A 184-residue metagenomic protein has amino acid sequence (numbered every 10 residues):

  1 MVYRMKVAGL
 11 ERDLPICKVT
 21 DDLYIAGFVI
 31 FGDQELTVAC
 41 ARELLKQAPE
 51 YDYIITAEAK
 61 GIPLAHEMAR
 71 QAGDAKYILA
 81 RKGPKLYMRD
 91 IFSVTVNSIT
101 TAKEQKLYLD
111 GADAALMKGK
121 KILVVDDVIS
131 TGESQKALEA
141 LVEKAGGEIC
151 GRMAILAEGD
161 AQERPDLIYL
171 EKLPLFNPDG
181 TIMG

Functional and structural regions predicted by a protein language model:
M1-Y51: Active-site-facing substrate-recognition patch
V2-R4, K136-G184: PRPP-dependent phosphoribosyltransferase catalytic core
Y51-E58: Short glycine-rich phosphate-binding loop at a beta-alpha junction
E58-L64, T131: Gly/Ser/Thr-rich loops at beta-strand to alpha-helix junctions that form or flank small-molecule/cofactor-binding
L64-A72, E139: Short Gly/Thr/Asp-enriched flexible loops that form oxyanion-binding sites at enzyme active sites
A72, V94-I99, I168-E171: Short, hinge-like loop/turn segments at secondary-structure boundaries
G73-A75, G146-G147: A short helix->loop->beta-strand "cap" motif at the edges of active sites that frequently abuts
Y77-I122: Short, glycine/charge-rich flexible loops or terminal/linker lids adjacent to PRPP-binding catalytic cores
